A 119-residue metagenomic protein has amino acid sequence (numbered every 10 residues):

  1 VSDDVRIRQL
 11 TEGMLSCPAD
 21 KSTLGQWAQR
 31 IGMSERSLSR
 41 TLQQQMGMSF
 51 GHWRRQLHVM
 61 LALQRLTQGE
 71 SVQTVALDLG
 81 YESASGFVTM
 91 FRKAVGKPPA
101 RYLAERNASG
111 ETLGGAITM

Functional and structural regions predicted by a protein language model:
V1-I31, Q44-Q56: Short, Lys/Arg-enriched, Trp-marked, Pro/Gly-tolerant hinge/linker segments that flank
C17-P18, P98, R106: A general structural signal marking secondary-structure boundaries and capping sites
G25, Q44-A84, A104-M119: Terminal helix-turn-helix DNA-binding modules in bacterial transcription factors
A28-E35, G80: Helix-turn-helix
L38, G86-F87, F91: Short hydrophobic/aromatic patch on the recognition helix
S39, A84, A100: Replace "UDP/GDP/ADP/TDP-sugars" with "nucleotide-sugars
R40, A62, L77, K93-G96: Regular, well-ordered alpha-helical segments
L42-S49, M90-Y102: A secondary-structure capping/hinge motif
